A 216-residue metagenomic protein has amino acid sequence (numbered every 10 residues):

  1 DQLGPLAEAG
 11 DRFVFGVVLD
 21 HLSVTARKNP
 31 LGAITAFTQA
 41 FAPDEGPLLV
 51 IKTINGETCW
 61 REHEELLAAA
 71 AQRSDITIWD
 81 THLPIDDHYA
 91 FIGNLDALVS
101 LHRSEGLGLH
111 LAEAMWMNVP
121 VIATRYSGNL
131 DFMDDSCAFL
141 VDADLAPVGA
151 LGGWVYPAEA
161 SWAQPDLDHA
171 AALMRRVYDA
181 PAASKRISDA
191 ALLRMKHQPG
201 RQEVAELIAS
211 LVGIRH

Functional and structural regions predicted by a protein language model:
Q2-D87, G93: Conserved catalytic-core segment of nucleotide-activated headgroup transferases in glycan assembly
L83-L95, W116, L130, V148-L151: Short acidic alpha-helix that forms the nucleotide-activated donor recognition element in Leloir-type transferases
D96, N118-P120, R125: A short alpha->beta transition loop at the rim of the catalytic pocket in nucleotide-sugar-dependent
R103: Aromatic "clamp/platform" in nucleotide-sugar-dependent glycosyltransferases that forms part of the donor/acceptor
G108-L111, Y126: Short glycine/serine-rich donor-binding loops of glycosyltransferases
P120-A123, M133, C137-D142: Short hydrophobic beta-strand element within catalytic cores of glycosyltransferases and related nucleotide-activated
F139-A146, Y156-L167, V177-P181: Conserved acidic donor-binding segment of nucleotide-sugar-dependent glycosyltransferases
S161-H169, D179-A209: A charged, aromatic-enriched C-terminal amphipathic alpha-helix characteristic of glycosyltransferases across folds
